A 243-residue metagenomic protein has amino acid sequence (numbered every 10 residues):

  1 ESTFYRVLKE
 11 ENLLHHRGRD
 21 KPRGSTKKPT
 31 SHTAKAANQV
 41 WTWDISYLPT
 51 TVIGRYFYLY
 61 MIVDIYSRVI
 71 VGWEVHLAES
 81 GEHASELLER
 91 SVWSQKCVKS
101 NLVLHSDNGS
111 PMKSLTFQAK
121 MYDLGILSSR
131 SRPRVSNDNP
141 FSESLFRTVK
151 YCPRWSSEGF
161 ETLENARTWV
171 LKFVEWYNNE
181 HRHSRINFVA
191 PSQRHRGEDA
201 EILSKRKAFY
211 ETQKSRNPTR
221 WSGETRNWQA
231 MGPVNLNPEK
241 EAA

Functional and structural regions predicted by a protein language model:
E1-A243: Charged DNA-binding/catalytic regions of mobile-element recombinases
